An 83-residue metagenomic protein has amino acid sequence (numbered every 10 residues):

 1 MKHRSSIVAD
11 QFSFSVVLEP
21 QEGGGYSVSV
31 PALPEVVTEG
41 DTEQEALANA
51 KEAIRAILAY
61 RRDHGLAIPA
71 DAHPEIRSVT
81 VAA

Functional and structural regions predicted by a protein language model:
M1-F14, A48-A83: Short, charged, surface-exposed hinge/linker loops at domain edges that act as mobile lids or interdomain connectors
A9-D10, V16-E22, G40: Short, positively charged
L18-L33: Short aromatic-glycine-(Arg/Gly/Cys) micro-motifs in beta-strand/loop hairpins
P20, V36, R61: Short glycine- and Lys/Arg-enriched binding-loop motifs that mark or flank ligand-binding interfaces
Y26-S27, T42, A67: Gly/Ser/Thr-rich beta-alpha loop segments that engage phosphate groups in nucleotides
S29, L47-A48: Short, surface-exposed helix/turn micro-motifs that flank interaction/cofactor sites
P31-E35, H64-L66: Flexible, active-site-adjacent loop/turn segments at secondary-structure boundaries
P34-Q44: A short, exposed loop/beta-hairpin motif centered on an aromatic-Gly-Thr core
